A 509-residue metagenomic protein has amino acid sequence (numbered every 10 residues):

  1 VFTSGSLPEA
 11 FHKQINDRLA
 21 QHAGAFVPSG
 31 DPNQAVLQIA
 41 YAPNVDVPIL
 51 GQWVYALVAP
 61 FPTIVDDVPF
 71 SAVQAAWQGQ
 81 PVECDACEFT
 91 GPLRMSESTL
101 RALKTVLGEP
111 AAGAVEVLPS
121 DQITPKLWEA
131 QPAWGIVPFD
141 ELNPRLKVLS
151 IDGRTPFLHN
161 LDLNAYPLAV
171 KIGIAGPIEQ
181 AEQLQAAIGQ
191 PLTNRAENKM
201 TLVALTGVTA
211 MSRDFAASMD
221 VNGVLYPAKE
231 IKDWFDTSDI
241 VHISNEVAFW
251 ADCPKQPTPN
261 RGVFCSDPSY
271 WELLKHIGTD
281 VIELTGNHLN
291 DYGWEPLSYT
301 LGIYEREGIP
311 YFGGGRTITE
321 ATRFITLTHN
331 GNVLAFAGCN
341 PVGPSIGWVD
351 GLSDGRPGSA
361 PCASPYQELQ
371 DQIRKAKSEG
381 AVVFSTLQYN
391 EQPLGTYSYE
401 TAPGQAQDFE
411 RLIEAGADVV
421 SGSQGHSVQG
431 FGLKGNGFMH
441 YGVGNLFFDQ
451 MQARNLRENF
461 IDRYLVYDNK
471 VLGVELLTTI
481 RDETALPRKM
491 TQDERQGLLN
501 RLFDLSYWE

Functional and structural regions predicted by a protein language model:
F2-A23, P32-Q34, Q38, A42-N194: Exported/periplasmic ABC-transporter solute-binding proteins
P28, K171-I174, S378, A402: Intrinsically disordered, low-complexity segments enriched in small/polar residues
P28-P32, S244: Short beta-strand->alpha-helix linker/helix-N-cap micro-motif that forms a surface specificity/interaction loop
S29-G30, V47-P48, K232-F235: Short secondary-structure boundary/capping segments within folded domains
G189-E509: Acidic, metal/ion-coordinating pockets
